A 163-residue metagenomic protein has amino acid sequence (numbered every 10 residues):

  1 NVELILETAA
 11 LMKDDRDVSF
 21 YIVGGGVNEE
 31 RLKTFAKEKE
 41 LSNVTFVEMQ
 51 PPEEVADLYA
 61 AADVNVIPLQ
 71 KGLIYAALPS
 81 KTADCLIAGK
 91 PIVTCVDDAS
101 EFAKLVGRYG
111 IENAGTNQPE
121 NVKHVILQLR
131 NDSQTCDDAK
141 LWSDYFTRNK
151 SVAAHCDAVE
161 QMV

Functional and structural regions predicted by a protein language model:
N1-L11, E30: A conserved mid-protein helix/loop that constitutes part of the nucleotide-sugar donor-binding site
R16-G24, E29-A56: Nucleotide-activated donor-binding/catalytic signature segment of Leloir-type glycosyltransferases, i.e., the conserved
N28, Q50-P51, L78, D98 (+2 more regions): Short loop/turn segments at beta->alpha junctions
P51-L58, N65-L86, V93-K104: Nucleotide-sugar-dependent
D97-Q128: Change "using UDP/GDP/dTDP sugars" to "using nucleotide sugars
N117-K123, N131-E160: A charged, aromatic-enriched C-terminal amphipathic alpha-helix characteristic of glycosyltransferases across folds
